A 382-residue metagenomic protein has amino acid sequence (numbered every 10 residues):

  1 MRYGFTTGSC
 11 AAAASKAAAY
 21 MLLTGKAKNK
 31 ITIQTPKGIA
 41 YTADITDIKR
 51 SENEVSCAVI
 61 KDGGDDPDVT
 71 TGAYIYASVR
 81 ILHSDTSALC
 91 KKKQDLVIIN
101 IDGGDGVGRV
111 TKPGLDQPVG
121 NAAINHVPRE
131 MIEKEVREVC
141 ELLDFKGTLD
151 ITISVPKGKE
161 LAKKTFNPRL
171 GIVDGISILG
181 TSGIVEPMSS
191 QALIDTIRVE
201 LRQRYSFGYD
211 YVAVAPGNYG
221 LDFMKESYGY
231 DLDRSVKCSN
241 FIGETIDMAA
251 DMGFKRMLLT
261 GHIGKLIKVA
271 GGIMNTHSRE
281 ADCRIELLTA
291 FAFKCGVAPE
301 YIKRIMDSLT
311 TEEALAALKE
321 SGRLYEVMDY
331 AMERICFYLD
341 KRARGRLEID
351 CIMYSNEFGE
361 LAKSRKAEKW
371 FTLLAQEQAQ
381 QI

Functional and structural regions predicted by a protein language model:
M1-K164, P168-L170: Generic N-terminal targeting/processing segments that precede catalytic cores or assembly contacts
R2, G8, L170-I176, T181-L347 (+1 more regions): A structural signal for small-residue-enriched, beta-sheet-centric alpha/beta enzyme cores and oligomeric scaffold folds
L23-Y41, G106-I124, K164-F166, Y205-G220 (+3 more regions): Short N-terminal secondary-structure initiator segments
K37-I39, I81-H83, K157, N218-G220 (+2 more regions): Glycine-rich beta-alpha junction loops
R50-N53, Y76-S78, V119-A122, R169-D174 (+4 more regions): Short, low-complexity, polar/charged sequence segments that are solvent-exposed and flexible
A88, K112, A162, F223 (+2 more regions): Generic domain-boundary/flexible-linker signal
I98, R129, M332-I382: Extended hydrophobic packing segments that form well-structured cores
